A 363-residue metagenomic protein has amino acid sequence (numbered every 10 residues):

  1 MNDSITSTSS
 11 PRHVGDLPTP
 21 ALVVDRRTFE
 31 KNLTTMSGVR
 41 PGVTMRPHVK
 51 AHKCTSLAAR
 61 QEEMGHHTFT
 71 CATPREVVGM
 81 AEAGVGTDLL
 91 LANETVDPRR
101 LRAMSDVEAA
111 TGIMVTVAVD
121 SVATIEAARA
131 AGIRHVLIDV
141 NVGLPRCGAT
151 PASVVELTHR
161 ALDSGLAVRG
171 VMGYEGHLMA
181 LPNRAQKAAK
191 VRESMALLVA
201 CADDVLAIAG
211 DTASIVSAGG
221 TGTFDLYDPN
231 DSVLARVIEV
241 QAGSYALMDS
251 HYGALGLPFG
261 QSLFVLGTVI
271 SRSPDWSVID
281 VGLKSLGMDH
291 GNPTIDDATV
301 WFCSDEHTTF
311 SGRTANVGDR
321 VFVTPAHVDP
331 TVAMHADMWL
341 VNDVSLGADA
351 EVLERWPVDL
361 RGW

Functional and structural regions predicted by a protein language model:
I5-S9, R27-L57, T68-A72: N-terminal glycine-rich anion-binding loops that anchor highly charged ligand groups
I5-V24: Generic N-terminal amphipathic, Lys/Arg-enriched alpha-helix
F29, K50, M80, I138 (+5 more regions): Conserved, mostly hydrophobic/aromatic
N32-P41, P47, D88-V96, A161 (+1 more regions): Alpha-helix-loop-beta-strand connector modules within alpha/beta enzyme cores
R46-A180: Active-site-proximal beta-alpha core segment in soluble small-molecule metabolic enzymes
I133-H135, N141-G253: Active-site loop/helix belt of alpha/beta enzymes
G222-D297: Active-site loop ensemble at the mouth of alpha/beta enzyme cores that anchors a bound cofactor
R272-W363: C-terminal accessory subdomain/extension
